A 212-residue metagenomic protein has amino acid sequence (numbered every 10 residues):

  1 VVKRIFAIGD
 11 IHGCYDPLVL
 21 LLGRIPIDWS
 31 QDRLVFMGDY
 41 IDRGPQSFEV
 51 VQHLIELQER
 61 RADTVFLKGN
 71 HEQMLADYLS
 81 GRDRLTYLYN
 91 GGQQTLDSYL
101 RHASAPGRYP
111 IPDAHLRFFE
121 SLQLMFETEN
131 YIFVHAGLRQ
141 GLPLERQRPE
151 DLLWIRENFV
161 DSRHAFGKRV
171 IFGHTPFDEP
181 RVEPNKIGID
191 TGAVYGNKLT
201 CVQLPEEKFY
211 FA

Functional and structural regions predicted by a protein language model:
V1-F6, F126-I132, E183: Beta-strand-turn-beta hairpins that frame and shape the catalytic cleft of phosphate-ester-processing enzymes
V1-H53: N-terminal active-site segment of His-dependent metallophosphoesterases
A7, L34-F36, F66-L67, I132 (+2 more regions): Residue-level marker for buried hydrophobic side chains located in beta-strands that build the well-ordered beta-sheet
D10, D39, L54, G69-N70 (+6 more regions): Divalent metal-coordination and catalytic microenvironments
H12-D16, D42-P45, Q73-A76, Q140-G141 (+2 more regions): Active-site environment of divalent metal-dependent phosphoester hydrolases
R43-L124, E157-D161: Active-site neighborhood of divalent metal-dependent phosphoester bond hydrolases
E127, F133-H135, C201-P205: Short, well-ordered beta-strand micro-motif
L142-L144, R148-A212: Conserved beta-sheet core of the metallophosphoesterase superfamily
